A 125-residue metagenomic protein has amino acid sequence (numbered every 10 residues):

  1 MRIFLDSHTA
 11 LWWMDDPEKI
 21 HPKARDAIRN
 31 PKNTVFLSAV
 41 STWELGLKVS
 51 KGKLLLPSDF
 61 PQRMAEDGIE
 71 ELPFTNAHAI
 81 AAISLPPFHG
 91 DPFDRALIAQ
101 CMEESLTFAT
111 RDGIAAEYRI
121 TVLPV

Functional and structural regions predicted by a protein language model:
M1-L37, S50-Q62, E104, G113 (+2 more regions): Short, well-structured N-terminal submotif of metal-dependent ribonuclease cores
W12-W13, K48-V49, L85-P86, Q100: A generic structural signal for short
I28-R29, M64-D67, A81-A82: Helical cap/lid subdomains and adjacent loops of hydrolase enzymes that gate the active-site channel and determine
L37-S38, F74: Short glycine/serine/threonine-enriched helix-capping/active-site loop that flanks the nucleotide-sugar donor pocket
L45: Phosphate/NTP-binding elements of NTP-utilizing enzymes
P57, I69-I114, I120-V125: Active-site neighborhoods of divalent-metal-dependent phosphate/nucleic-acid chemistry enzymes
